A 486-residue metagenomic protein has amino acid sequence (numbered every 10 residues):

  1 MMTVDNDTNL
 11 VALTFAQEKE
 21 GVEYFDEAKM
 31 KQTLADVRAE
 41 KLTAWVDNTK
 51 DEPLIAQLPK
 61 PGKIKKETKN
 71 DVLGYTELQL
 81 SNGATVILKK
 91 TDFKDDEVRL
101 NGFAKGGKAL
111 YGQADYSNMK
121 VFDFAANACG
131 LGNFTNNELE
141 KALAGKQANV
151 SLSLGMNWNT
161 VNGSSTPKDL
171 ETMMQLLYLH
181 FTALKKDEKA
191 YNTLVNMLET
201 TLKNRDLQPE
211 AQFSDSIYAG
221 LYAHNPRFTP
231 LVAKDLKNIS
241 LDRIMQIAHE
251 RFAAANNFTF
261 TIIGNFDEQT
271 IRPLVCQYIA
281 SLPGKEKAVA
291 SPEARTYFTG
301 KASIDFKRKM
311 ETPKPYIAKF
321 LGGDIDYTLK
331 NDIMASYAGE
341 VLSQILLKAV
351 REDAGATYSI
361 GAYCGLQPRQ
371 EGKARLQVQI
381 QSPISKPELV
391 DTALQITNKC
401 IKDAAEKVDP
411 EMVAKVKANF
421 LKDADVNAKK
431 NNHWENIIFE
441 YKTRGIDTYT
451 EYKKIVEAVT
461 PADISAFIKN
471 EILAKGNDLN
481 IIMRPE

Functional and structural regions predicted by a protein language model:
M1-M2, N9-Q17, I87, K94-N127 (+9 more regions): M16 family metallopeptidases and their MPP-like homologs
M1-Q113, N256-T261, F266-K309, G322 (+3 more regions): Proteolytic maturation boundary segments
R251-A253: Conserved alpha/beta enzyme-core scaffolds, especially Rossmann-like or related mixed alpha/beta domains that build
